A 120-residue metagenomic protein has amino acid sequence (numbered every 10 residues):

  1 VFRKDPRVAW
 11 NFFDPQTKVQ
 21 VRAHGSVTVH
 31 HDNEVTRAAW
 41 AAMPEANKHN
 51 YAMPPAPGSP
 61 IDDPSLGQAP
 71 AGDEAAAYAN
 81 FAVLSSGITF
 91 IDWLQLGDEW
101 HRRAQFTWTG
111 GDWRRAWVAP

Functional and structural regions predicted by a protein language model:
V1-Q20: A short mixed-secondary-structure module that forms the rim of ligand-binding clefts
V19-P120: Charged, gly/pro-rich active-site loop segments
